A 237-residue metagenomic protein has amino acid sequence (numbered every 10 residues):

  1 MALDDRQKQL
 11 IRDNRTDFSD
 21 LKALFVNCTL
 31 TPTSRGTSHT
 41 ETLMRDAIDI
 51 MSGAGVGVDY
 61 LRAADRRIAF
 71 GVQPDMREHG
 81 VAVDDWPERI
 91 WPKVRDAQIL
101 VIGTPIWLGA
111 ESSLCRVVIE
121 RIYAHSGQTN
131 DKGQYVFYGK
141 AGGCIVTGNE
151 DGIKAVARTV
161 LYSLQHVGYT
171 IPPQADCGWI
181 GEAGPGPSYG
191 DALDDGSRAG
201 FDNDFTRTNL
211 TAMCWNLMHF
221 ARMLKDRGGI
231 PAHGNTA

Functional and structural regions predicted by a protein language model:
M1-K132, D194-A237: N-terminal beta1-alpha1-beta2 submodule of the flavodoxin-like/Rossmannoid cofactor-binding fold
Y60, Y123, Y135-Y138, Y162 (+3 more regions): Sequence-level detector for tyrosine residue identity
P74, P172-P173, P185-P187, P231: Proline-rich intrinsically disordered, low-complexity coils
R77, E120, G127, C144 (+4 more regions): Alpha-helix boundary/capping detector
D131-G184, F205-T208: Short, glycine-/small-residue-rich phosphate/pyrophosphate-handling segment
A175-F201: C-terminal helical/coil "lid" or tail adjacent to the Rossmann-like core of SAM-dependent
